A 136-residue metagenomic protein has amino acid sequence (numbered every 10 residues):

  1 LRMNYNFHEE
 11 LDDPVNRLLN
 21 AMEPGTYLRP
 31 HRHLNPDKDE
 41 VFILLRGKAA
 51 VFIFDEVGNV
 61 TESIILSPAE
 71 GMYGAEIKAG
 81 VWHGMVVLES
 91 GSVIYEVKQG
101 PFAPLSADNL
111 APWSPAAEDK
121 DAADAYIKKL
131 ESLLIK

Functional and structural regions predicted by a protein language model:
L1-R32: A short glycine-rich, His/Asp/Glu-containing loop-to-beta-strand
D12-D13, L34-P36, S67-P68, I77-K78: Short solvent-exposed loop/turn micro-motifs enriched in small/polar/acidic residues
L19-N20, D39-L44, A75, M85: His/acidic/aromatic-lined binding-pocket segments of jelly-roll/cupin-type domains and related regulatory beta-sandwich
P24-T26, L34-D37, V81, S90: A generic "binding-loop/recognition-motif" signal
P30, V51-I53, A75-I77, H83-L88 (+1 more regions): Short beta-strand His + acidic residue motifs that chelate non-heme Fe in jelly-roll/DSBH and cupin folds
D37-E56: Glycine- and acidic-residue-biased ligand/ion/polar-headgroup-sensing regions
V41, D55-G80: Short acidic-glycine-tyrosine-enriched beta hairpin
N59-V60, W82-K136: Double-stranded beta-helix
